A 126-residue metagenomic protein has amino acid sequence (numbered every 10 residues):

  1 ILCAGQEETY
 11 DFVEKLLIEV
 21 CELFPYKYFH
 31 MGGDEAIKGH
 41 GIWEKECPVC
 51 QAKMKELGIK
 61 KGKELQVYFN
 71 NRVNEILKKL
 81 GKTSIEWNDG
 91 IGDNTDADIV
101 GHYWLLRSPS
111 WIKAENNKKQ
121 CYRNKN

Functional and structural regions predicted by a protein language model:
I1-D98, L105-R107, W111-I112: Active-site neighborhood of glycoside hydrolase catalytic domains
P109-N126: Aromatic-lined glycan-binding groove of carbohydrate-active enzymes
